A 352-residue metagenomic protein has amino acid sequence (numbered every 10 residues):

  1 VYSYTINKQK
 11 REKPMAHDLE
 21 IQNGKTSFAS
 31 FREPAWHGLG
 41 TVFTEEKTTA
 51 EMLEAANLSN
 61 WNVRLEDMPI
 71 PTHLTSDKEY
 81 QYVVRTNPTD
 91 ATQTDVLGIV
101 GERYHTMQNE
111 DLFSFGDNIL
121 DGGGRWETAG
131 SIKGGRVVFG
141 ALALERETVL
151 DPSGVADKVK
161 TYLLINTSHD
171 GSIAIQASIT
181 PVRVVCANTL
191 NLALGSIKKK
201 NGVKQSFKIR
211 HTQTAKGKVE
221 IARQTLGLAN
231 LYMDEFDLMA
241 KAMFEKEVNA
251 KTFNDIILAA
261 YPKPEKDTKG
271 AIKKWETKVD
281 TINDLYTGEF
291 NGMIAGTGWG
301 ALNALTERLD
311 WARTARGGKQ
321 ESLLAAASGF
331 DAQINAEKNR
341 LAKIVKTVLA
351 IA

Functional and structural regions predicted by a protein language model:
Y2-N7: Intrinsic-disorder-associated, low-complexity terminal segments enriched in Asp/Asn/His/Tyr and depleted of Lys/Arg
K10-M68, G130, R146-A352: Intrinsically disordered, low-complexity regions enriched in serine/threonine
R11-P14, Y80, V137-F139: A generic structural signal for beta-strand entry/edge sites
V63-Q81: An N-terminal amphipathic alpha-helical segment
T75-R103: A short, surface-exposed helix-loop junction/capping segment
V83-R85, G140-E145, S178-P181: Short beta-strand element of the conserved SAM-dependent methyltransferase core
E102-W126: Amphipathic alpha-helical segments
T128-T148: Beta-rich nucleic-acid/ligand-interaction surfaces
